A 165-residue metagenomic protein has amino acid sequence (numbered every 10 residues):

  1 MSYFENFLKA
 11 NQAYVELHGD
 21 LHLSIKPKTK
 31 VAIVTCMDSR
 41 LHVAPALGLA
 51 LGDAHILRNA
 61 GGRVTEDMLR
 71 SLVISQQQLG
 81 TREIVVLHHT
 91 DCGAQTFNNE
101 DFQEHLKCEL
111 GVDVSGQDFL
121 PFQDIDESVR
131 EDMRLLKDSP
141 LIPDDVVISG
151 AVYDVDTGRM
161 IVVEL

Functional and structural regions predicted by a protein language model:
M1-K28, G62-D67, I74, Q78-L79 (+1 more regions): Divalent-metal-activated hydrolytic enzyme cores
N11, I33, L57, V86 (+1 more regions): Divalent metal-coordination and catalytic microenvironments
E16-R70: Conserved beta-strand-loop surface patch within small alpha/beta domains used for substrate/adaptor or ligand engagement
M37-S39, T90-A94: Gly/Ser/Thr-rich loops at beta-strand to alpha-helix junctions that form or flank small-molecule/cofactor-binding
A46, A50, N59, D91 (+2 more regions): Short glycine/serine/threonine-biased micro-segments
Q78-H89: Ordered, amphipathic secondary-structure segments that act as subunit-interaction surfaces in large macromolecular
